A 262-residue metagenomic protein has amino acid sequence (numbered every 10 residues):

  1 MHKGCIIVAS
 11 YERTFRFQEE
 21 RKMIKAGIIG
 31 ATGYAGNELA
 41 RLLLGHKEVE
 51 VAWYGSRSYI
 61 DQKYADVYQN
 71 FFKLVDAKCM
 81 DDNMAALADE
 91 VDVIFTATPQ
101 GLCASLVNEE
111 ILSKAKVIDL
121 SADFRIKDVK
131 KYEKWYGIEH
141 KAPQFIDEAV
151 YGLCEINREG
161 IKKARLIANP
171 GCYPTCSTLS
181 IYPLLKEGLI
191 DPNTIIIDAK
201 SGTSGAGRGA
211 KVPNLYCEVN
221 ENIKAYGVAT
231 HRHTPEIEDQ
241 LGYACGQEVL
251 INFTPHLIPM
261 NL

Functional and structural regions predicted by a protein language model:
H2-C5, A9, R13-E221, Y226-V228: N-terminal Rossmann-like NAD(P) cofactor-binding subdomain of oxidoreductases, focused on the glycine-rich
G205-L262: Charged docking surfaces used in two-component/phosphorelay signaling
